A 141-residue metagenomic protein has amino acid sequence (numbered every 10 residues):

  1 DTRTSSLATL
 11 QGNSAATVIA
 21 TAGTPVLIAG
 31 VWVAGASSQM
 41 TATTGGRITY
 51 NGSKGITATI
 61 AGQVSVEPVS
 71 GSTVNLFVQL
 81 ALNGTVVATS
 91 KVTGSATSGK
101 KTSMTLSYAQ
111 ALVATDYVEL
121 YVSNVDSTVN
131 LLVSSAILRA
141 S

Functional and structural regions predicted by a protein language model:
D1, D116-E119: Acidic side chains
D1-S72, T93, S107, T128-S141: Terminal (often C-terminal
K54, A114-D116: Surface-exposed loop/turn positions
T59-A114, Y121-T128: Terminal beta-strand-rich extracellular "head" domains that mediate receptor/glycan or other ligand binding
